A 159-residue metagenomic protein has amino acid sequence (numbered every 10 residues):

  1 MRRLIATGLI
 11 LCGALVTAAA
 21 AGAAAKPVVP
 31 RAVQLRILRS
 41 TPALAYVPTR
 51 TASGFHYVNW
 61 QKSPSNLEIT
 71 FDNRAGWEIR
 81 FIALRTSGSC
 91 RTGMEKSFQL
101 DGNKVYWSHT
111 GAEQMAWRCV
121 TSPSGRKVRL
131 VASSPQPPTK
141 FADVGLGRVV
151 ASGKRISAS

Functional and structural regions predicted by a protein language model:
M1-A25: Secretory targeting and sorting signals
R3-L4, F81, L130: Positively charged, low-complexity intrinsically disordered regions
I5-T7, L11, Q34, S40 (+1 more regions): Terminal low-complexity, poorly structured segments
G8, G13, A116, L130-A132 (+1 more regions): Small side chains
A19-A24, R50-T51, F55, G102 (+1 more regions): Generic low-polarity alpha-helical segments
K26-K127: Short, solvent-exposed recognition patches
K127-S159: Surface-exposed amphipathic alpha-helical segments
